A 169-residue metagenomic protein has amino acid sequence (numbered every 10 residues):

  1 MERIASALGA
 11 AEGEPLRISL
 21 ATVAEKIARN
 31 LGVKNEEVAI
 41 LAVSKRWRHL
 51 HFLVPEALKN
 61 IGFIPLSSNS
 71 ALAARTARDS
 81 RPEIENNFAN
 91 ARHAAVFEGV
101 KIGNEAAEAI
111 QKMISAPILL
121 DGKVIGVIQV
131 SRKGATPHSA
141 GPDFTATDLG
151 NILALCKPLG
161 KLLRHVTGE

Functional and structural regions predicted by a protein language model:
M1-I18, H165, E169: Signal-transmission linkers at sensory-effector interfaces
G9-F52: Helix-loop-beta substructure at the N-terminus of cytosolic sensory domains that couple signal/ligand detection
N35, A71, M113: Short coil/loop residues immediately preceding or within conserved phosphate-binding loops of NTP-utilizing enzyme
H51-L53, L58-E98, E105-A106: Regulatory sensory and allosteric helical modules in signal-transduction proteins and certain transcription factors
Q111-L120: A short, aliphatic-rich beta-strand micro-motif
G126-E169: Juxtadomain coupling helices with adjacent low-complexity linkers
